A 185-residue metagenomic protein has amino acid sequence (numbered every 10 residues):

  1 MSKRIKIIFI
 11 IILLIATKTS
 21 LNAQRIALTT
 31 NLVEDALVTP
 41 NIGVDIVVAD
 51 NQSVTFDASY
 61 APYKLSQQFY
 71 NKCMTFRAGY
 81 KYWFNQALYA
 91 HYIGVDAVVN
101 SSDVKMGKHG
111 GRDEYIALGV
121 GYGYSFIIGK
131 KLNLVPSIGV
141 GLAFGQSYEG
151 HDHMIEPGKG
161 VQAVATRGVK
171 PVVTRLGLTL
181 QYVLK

Functional and structural regions predicted by a protein language model:
M1-I26, L180, L184: Bacterial Sec-dependent N-terminal signal peptides
R25-T39: Short N-terminal segments immediately surrounding and downstream of signal-peptide cleavage
N31, A58-N71, S101-Y115, F144-M154 (+1 more regions): Extracellular/periplasm-exposed beta-strand and loop segments of Gram-negative cell-envelope proteins, dominated by
E34, D45-V48, K170: Short secondary-structure boundary/capping segments within folded domains
V38-N41, G119: Short, surface-exposed coil-to-beta transition loops
I46-P136, Y182: Gram-negative (and chloroplast) outer-membrane scaffold detector with strong preference for beta-barrel transmembrane
Y80-W83, K170-K185: Outer-membrane beta-barrel "beta-signal"
